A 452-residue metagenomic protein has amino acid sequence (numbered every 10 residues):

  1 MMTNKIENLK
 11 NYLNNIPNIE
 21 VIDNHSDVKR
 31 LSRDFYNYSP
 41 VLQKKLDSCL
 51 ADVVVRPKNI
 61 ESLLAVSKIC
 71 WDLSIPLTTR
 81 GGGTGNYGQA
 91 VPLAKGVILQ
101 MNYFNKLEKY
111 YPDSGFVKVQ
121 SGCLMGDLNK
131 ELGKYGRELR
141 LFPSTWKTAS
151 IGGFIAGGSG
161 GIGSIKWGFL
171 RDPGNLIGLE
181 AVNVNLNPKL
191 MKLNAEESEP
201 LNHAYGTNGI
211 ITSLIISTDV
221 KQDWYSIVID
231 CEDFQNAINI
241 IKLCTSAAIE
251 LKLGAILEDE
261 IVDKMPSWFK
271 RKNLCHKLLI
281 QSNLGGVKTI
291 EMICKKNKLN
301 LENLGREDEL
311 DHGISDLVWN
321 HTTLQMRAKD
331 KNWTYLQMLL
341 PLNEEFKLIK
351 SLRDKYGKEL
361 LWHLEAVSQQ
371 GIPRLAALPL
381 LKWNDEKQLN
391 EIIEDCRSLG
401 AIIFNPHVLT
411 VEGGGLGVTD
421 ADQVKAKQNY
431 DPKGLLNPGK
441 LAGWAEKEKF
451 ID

Functional and structural regions predicted by a protein language model:
M1-K68, T84-G115, I261-W268, D308-D330 (+1 more regions): N-terminal flexible segment immediately upstream of the FAD-binding catalytic core in FAD-dependent oxidoreductases
L9-L13, C70, I240-T245, V287-L299 (+2 more regions): Short amphipathic alpha-helices in soluble, non-transmembrane regions that often serve as interface/regulatory elements
V21-H25, R56-P57, L77-G81, G88 (+12 more regions): General beta-strand structural signal in soluble alpha/beta enzymes
L50, R80-G82, A90-G96, N102 (+1 more regions): Conserved glycine-rich FAD pyrophosphate-binding loop
K106-Y110, V119-S121, M125-A247, G254 (+1 more regions): FAD-binding subdomain of flavoenzyme oxidoreductases
D233-Q235, Q281-K288, P341-N343, L381-E386: Helix N-cap motif at beta-to-alpha junctions
E250-L251, V262-N303: A conserved active-site cap/scaffold subdomain adjacent to cofactor or substrate pockets
